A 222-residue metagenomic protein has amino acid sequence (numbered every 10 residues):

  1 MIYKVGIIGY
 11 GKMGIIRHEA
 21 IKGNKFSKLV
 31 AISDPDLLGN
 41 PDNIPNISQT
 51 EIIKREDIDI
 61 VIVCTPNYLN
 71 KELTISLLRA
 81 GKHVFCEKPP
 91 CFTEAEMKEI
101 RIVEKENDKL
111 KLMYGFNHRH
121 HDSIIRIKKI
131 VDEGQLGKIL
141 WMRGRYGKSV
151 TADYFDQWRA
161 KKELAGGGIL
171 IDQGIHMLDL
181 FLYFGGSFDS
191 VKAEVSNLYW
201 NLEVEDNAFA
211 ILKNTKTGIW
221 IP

Functional and structural regions predicted by a protein language model:
M1-D42: N-terminal Rossmann-like dinucleotide-binding module
I2, S27-L29, I58, I139 (+1 more regions): Core-facing hydrophobic residues within beta-strands of well-ordered domains
N43-V103: Beta-loop-alpha module in the N-terminal Rossmann-like domain of NAD(P)-dependent dehydrogenases, especially those
A80-K82, N107-L110, K216-I219: A short helix->loop->beta-strand "cap" motif at the edges of active sites that frequently abuts
E99-N117, K138-M142: Rossmann-fold dehydrogenase core element
H118-N201: Predominantly a Rossmann-like dinucleotide-binding segment in NAD(P)-dependent oxidoreductases
A210-K216: Active-site beta-strand termini and strand-to-loop segments that position acidic
